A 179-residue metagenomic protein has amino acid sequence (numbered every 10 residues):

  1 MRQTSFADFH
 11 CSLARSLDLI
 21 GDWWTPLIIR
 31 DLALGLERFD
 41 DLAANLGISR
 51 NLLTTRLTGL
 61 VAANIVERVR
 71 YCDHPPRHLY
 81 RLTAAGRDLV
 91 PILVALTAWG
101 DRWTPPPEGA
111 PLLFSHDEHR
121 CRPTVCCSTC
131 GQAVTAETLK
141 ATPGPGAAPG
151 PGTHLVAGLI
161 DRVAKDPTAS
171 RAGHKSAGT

Functional and structural regions predicted by a protein language model:
M1, S16-L19, L32, E67 (+2 more regions): Short, contiguous, well-ordered secondary-structure segments
M1-D8: N-terminal intrinsically disordered/low-complexity leader segments
C11-S49, T179: N-terminal helix-turn-helix DNA-binding core of bacterial DNA-binding proteins
G21, C72-A95: Basic, amphipathic "hinge/linker" alpha-helix immediately C-terminal to the N-terminal HTH DNA-binding motif
P26, A63, I92-W103: Alpha-helical linker/hinge and terminal dimerization helices associated with HTH transcriptional regulators
F39-Y71, P75: Canonical helix-turn-helix DNA-binding module
N45, L79-R81, L113: Short aromatic/hydrophobic contact patches that present stacked aromatics for nucleic-acid/ligand binding
D101-T179: C-terminal regulatory/oligomerization modules of transcriptional regulators
